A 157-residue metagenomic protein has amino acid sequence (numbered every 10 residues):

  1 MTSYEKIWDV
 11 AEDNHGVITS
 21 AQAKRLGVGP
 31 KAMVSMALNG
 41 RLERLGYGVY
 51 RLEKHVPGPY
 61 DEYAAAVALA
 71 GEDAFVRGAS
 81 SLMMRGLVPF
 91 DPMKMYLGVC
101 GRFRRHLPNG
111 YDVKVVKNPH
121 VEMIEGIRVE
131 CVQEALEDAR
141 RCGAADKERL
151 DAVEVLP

Functional and structural regions predicted by a protein language model:
M1-F75, R102-K114, N118-P119: Short beta-edge/loop segments at beta->alpha junctions of small alpha/beta modules that act as binding/recognition
A79-P157: Phosphate-handling catalytic interfaces
